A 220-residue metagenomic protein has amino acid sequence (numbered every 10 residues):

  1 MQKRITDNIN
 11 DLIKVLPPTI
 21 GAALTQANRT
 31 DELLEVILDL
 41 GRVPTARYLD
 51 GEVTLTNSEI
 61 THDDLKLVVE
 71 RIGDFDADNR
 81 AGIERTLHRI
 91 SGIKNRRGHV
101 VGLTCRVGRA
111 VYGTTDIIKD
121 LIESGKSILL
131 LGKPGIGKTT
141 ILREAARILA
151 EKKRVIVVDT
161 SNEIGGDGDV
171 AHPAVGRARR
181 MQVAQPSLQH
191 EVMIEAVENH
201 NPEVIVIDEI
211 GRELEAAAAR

Functional and structural regions predicted by a protein language model:
M1-T86: N-terminal accessory targeting/assembly segments
V36, I90, D159: Residue-level signature of catalytic and energy-coupling elements of molecular machines, predominantly ATP/GTP-dependent
G41, K133-G135, T160-E163, Q185-L188 (+1 more regions): Short, ordered loop/turn segments at secondary-structure junctions
T56, V68-I128, G168: P-loop NTP-binding catalytic core
R89, I117, I141, L188-E195 (+1 more regions): Well-ordered alpha-helical segments embedded in enzymatic catalytic cores
V107, I118-E163: P-loop NTPase nucleotide-binding module
L149-E198: P-loop NTPase switch/communication element
N201-P202, V206-R220: Conserved P-loop NTPase nucleotide-binding/switch module
